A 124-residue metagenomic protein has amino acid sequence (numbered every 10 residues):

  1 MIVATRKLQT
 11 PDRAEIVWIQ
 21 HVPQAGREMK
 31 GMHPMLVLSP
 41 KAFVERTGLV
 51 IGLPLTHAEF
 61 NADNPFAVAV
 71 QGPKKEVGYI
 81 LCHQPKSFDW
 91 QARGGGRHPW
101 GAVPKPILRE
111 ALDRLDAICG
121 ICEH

Functional and structural regions predicted by a protein language model:
M1-H124: Conserved functional hotspots at enzyme active or ligand-binding sites that engage polyanionic ligands
